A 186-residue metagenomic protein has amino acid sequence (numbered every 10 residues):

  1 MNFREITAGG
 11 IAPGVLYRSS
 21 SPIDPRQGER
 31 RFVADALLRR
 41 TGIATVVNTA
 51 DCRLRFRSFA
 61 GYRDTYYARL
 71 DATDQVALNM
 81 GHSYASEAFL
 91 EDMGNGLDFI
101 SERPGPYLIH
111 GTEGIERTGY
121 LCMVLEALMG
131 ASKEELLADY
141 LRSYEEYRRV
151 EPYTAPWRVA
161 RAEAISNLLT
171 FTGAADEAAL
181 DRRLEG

Functional and structural regions predicted by a protein language model:
M1-I109, Y120-G186: Cys-dependent protein tyrosine phosphatase-like superfamily
E113, R117-T118: Ser/Thr-glycine-rich phosphate-binding loops at phosphate-binding pockets of nucleotides, nucleotide cofactors
